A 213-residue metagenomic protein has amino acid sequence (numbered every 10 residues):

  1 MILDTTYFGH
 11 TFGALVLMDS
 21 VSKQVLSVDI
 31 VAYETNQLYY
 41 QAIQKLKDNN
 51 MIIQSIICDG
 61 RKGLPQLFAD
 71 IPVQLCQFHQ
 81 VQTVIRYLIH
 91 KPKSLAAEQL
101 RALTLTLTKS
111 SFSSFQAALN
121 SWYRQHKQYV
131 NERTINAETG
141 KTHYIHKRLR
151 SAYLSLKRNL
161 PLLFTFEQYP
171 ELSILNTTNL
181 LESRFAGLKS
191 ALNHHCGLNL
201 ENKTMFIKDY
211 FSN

Functional and structural regions predicted by a protein language model:
M1-K62, Q66, D70, N159 (+1 more regions): RNase H-like nuclease fold core
G9, Q24, N36-Y39, V84-H90 (+4 more regions): A generic structural micro-environment signature that highlights single residues at secondary-structure boundaries
K23, M51-R61, F68, R101-N213: Acidic/histidine-rich catalytic cores and adjacent linkers of DNA breakage/strand-transfer/modification proteins
L46, L88-K91, A191-L192: Alpha-helix boundary/capping residues
S55-R101: Conserved beta-strand -> loop -> alpha-helix junction used to position metal-binding or nucleic-acid-contacting
